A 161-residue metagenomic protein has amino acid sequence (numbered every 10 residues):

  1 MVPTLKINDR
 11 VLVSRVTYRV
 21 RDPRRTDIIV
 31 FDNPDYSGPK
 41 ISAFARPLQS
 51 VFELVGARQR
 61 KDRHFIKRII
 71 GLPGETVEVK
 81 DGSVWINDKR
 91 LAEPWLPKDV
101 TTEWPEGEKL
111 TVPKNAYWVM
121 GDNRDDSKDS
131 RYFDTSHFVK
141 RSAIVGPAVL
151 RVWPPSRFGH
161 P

Functional and structural regions predicted by a protein language model:
P3-P161: Soluble "head" domains of membrane/secretory-pathway proteins
